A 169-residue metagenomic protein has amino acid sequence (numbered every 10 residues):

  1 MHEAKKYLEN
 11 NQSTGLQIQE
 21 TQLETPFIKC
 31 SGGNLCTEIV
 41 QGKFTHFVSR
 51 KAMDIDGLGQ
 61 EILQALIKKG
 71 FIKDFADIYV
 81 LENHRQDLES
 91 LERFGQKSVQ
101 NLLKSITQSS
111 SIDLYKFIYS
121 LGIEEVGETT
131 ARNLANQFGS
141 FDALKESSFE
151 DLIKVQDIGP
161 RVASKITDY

Functional and structural regions predicted by a protein language model:
M1-Y169: Accessory alpha-helical DNA-binding modules that contact the DNA backbone or grooves
